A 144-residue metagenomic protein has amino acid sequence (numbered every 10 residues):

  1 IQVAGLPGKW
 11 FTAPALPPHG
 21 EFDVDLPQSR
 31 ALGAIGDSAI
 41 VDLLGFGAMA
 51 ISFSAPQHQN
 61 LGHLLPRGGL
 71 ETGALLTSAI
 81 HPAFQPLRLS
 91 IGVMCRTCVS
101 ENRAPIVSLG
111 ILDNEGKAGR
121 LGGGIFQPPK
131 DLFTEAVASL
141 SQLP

Functional and structural regions predicted by a protein language model:
I1-P144: Anaerobic metallocofactor- and corrinoid-dependent redox/one-carbon enzyme cores, especially those from methanogenesis
